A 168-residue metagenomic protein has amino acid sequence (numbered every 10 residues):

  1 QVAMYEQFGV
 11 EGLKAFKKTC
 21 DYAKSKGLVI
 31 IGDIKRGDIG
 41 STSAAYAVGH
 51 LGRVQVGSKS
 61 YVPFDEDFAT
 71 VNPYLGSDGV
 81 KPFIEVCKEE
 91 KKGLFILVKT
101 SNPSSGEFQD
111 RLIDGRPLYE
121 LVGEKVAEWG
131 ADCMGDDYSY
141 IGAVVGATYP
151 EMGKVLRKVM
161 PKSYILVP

Functional and structural regions predicted by a protein language model:
Q1-K14: Glycine-rich, proline-tolerant flexible connector loops at the mouths of alpha/beta enzymes
A3, Y74, T148: Flexible loop residues that form catalytic and substrate-binding hotspots at small-molecule/glycan-binding clefts
E11-S25, A45-G49, P82-E85, L121 (+1 more regions): Alpha-helical scaffolding segments of alpha/beta enzyme cores, especially the outer helices of TIM-barrel or partial
K26-G27, E90: Helix C-cap/helix->beta junction micro-motif
I30-G32, L94, I165: Hydrophobic beta-strand scaffold residues
I34, D38-V144: Conserved anion-binding
A147-P168: A C-terminal functional module that forms or caps the active site or interfaces directly with catalytic machinery
